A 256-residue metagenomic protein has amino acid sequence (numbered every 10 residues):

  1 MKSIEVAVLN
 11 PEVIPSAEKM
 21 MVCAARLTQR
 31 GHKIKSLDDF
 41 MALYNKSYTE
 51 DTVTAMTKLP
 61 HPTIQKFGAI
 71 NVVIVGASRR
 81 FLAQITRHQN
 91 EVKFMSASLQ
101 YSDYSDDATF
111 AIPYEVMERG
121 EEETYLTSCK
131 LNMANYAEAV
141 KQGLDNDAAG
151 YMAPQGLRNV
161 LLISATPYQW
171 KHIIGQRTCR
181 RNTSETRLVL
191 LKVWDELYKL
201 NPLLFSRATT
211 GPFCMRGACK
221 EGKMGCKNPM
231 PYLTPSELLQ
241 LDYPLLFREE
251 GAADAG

Functional and structural regions predicted by a protein language model:
M1-G256: Family-specific signature for flavin-dependent thymidylate synthase
